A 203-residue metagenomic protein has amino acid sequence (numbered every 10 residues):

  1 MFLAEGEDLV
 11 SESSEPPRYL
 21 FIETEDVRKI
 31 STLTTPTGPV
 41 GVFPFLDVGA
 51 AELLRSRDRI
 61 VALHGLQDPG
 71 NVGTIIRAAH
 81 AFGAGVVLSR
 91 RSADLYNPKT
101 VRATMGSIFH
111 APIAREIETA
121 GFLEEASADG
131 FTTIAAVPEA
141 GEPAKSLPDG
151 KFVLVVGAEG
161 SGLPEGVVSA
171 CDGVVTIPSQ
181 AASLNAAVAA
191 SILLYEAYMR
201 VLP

Functional and structural regions predicted by a protein language model:
M1, P16-Y19, G85-V86, A111 (+1 more regions): Short active-site oxyanion
M1-V72, R91: Arg/Lys-rich RNA-binding interfaces used to dock onto structured RNA substrates
A4, P69-G73, Q180-V188: Short, conserved micro-motifs enriched in small and acidic residues
L20-I22, V87, A114, V175: General small-molecule cofactor/ligand-binding pocket signal
T24-V27, R91-A93, E116, E159-S161 (+1 more regions): Short, acidic/turn-prone active-site loops that include or flank metal/cofactor- and phosphate-binding residues
G41, A78-A84, L95-I108, E165-P203: Structured adenosyl-cofactor binding patch, chiefly the S-adenosyl-L-methionine
V48, E52-E139: RNA substrate-binding interface of SAM-dependent RNA methyltransferases
I134-A181, A186: Active-site/ligand-binding-proximal alpha/beta "capping" segment
